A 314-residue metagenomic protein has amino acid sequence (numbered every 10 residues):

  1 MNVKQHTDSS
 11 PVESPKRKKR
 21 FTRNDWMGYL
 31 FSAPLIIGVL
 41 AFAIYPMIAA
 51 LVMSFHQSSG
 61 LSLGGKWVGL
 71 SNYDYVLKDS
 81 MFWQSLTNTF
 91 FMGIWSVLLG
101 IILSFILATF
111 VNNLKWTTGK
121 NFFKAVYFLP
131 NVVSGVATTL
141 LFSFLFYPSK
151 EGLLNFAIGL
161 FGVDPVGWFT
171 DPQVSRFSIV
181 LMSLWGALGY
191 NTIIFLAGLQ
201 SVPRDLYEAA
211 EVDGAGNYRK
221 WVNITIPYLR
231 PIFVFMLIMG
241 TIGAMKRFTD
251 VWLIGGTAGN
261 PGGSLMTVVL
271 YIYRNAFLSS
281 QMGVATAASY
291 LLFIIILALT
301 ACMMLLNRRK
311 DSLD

Functional and structural regions predicted by a protein language model:
M1-T22: Short, Lys/Arg-rich, polar N-terminal cytosolic tail immediately upstream of the first transmembrane signal-anchor
N24-D314: A structural signal for multi-pass alpha-helical bundles of membrane permease subunits that mediate small-molecule
